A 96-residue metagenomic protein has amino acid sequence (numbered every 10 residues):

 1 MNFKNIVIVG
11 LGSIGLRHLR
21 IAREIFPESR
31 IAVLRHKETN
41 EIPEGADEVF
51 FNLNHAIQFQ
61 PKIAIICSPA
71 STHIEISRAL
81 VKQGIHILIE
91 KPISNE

Functional and structural regions predicted by a protein language model:
M1-G45, F59: N-terminal Rossmann-like dinucleotide-binding module
P43-E96: Beta-loop-alpha module in the N-terminal Rossmann-like domain of NAD(P)-dependent dehydrogenases, especially those
